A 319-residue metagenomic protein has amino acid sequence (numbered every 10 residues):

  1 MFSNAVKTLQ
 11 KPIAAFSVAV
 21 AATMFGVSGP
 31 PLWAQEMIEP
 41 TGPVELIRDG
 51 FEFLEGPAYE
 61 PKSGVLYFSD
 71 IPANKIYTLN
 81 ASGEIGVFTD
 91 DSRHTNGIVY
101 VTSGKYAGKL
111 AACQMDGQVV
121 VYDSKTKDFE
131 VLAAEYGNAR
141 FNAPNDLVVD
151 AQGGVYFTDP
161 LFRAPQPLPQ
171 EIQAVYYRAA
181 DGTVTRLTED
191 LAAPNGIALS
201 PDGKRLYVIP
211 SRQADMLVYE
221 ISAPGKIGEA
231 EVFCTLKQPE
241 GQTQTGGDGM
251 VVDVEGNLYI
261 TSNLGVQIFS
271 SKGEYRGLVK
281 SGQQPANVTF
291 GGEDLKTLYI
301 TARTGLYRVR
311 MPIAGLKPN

Functional and structural regions predicted by a protein language model:
F2-T23: Bacterial N-terminal signal peptides that target proteins for export
P31-P43, P169, K317-N319: Blade/loop signatures of beta-propeller domains
P43-R48, E84-T89, E130-G137, T183-T188 (+2 more regions): A short beta-strand motif characteristic of beta-propeller blades
D49-V65, D91-Q118, G137-V155, P169-A174 (+3 more regions): Beta-rich, blade/repeat-based domains predominating in secreted/periplasmic proteins but also intracellular
I71-P72, M115, F162-I172, S211-Q213 (+1 more regions): Short, solvent-exposed loop/turn segments at conserved positions within beta-propeller repeat blades
K75-Y77, Q118-V120, Q173-Y176, D215-L217 (+2 more regions): A short loop-to-beta-strand structural motif that recurs across blades of beta-propeller domains
Y219-K226, M311-K317: Short loop/turn segments immediately following beta-strands, especially the blade-tip and inter-blade linker loops
T289-N319: Blade-level signature of beta-propeller repeat domains, shared across WD40, Kelch, NHL, RCC1 and BNR/Asp-box propellers
